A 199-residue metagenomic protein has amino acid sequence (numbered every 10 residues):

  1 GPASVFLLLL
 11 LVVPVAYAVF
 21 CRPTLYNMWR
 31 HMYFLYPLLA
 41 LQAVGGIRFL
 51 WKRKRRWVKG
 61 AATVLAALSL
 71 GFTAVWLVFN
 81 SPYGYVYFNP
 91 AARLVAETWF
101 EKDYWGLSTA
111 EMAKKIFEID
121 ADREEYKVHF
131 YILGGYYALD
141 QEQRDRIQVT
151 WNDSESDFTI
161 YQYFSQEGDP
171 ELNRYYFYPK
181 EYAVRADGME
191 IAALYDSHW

Functional and structural regions predicted by a protein language model:
G1-F20, G71: Transmembrane alpha-helix segments characteristic of polytopic inner-membrane glycan-assembly/cell-envelope
L7, I47-F88: Signature aromatic-anchored transmembrane alpha helix within multi-pass, membrane-resident enzymes that catalyze glycan
A16, Y26-L50: Hydrophobic/aromatic-rich transmembrane helices and adjacent perimembrane loops
C21-L25: Short helix-capping/hinge motifs at transmembrane helix termini and TM-loop junctions
N89-Y104: Short extracytoplasmic/periplasmic juxtamembrane "stem" segments immediately C-terminal to an N-terminal membrane anchor
E101-Q141: Short periplasmic/luminal acceptor-recognition loop of GT-C membrane glycosyltransferases, typified by
D145-W199: Aromatic/acidic, Gly/Pro-rich catalytic loop(s) in extracytoplasmic/lumenal soluble domains of multi-pass membrane
